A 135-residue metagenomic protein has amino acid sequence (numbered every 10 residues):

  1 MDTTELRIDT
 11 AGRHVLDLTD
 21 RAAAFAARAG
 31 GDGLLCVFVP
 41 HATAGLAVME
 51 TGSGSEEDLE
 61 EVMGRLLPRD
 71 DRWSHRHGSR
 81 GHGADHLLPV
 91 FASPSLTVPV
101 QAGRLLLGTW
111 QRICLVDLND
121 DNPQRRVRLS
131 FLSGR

Functional and structural regions predicted by a protein language model:
M1-R135: Active-site histidine-anchored catalytic micro-motif
